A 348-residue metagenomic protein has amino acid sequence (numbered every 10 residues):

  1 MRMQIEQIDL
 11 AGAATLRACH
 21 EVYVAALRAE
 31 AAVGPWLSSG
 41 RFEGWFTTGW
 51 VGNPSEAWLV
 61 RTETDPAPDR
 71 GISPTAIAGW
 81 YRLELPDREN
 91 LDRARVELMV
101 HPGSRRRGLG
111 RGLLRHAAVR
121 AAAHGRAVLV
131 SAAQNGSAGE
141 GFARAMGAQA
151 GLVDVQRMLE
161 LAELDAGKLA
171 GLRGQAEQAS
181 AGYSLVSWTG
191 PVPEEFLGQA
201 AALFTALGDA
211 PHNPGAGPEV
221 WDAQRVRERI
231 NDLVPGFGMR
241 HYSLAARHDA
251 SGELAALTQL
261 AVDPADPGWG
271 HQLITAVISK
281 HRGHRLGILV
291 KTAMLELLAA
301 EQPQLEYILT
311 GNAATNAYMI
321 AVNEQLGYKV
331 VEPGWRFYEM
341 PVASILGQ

Functional and structural regions predicted by a protein language model:
M1-N53, D69-G71, Q175-Q224, Q348: Short amphipathic alpha-helix that is part of the acyltransferase structural core
W45-G71, A76-G79, L233-L244: A short helix-loop-beta-strand connector motif used in the catalytic cores of GNAT acetyltransferases and, in some
L59, D69-L85, R95, S243-A245 (+2 more regions): Conserved beta-strand in the GNAT
E84, R95-R106, R247, I274-G283: A short, internal acetyl-CoA/4′-phosphopantetheine-binding micro-motif in the GNAT/acyltransferase core
D87, L114-E194, G334-E339: Acyl-donor-binding surface of acyltransferase catalytic domains
R93, A121-Q134, W269, L298-G311: Conserved GNAT acetyl-CoA-binding A-motif
P102-R105, V130-E140, I278-R282, I308-I320 (+1 more regions): Conserved beta-strand-loop-alpha-helix junction that forms the acyl-donor binding cleft
R106-V119, R144-A145, V277, G283-E296: Conserved acetyl-CoA-binding loop-helix of GNAT-fold acetyltransferases
